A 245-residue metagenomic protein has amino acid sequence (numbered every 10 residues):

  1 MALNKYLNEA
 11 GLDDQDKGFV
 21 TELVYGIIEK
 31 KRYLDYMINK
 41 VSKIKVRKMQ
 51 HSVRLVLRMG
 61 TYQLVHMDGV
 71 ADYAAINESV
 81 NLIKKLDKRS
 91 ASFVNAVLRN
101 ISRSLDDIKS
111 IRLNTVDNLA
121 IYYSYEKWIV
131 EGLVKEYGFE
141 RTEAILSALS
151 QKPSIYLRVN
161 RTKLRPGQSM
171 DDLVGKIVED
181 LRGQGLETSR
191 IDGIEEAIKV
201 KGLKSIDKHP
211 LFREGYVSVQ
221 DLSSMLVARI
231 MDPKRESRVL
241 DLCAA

Functional and structural regions predicted by a protein language model:
M1-K208: Class I Rossmann-like S-adenosyl-L-methionine
L133, L157, V219, V227 (+1 more regions): Conserved hydrophobic/aromatic pocket- or pore-lining residues that grip, position, or stack substrates in active sites
I155, M225, S237: Glycine-centered loop/turn positions within well-structured domains that cap or flank conserved ligand/cofactor-binding
G202, V217, R235: Active-site-adjacent "gating/activation" loops or surface patches in catalytic cores
H209-P210, R229-R235: Glycine-rich helix-loop-beta junction characteristic of Rossmann-like nucleotide cofactor-binding loops
L211-V217: Class I SAM-dependent methyltransferase Rossmann-like catalytic core, especially the SAM/SAH-binding loop
E236-C243: Conserved class I S-adenosyl-L-methionine
